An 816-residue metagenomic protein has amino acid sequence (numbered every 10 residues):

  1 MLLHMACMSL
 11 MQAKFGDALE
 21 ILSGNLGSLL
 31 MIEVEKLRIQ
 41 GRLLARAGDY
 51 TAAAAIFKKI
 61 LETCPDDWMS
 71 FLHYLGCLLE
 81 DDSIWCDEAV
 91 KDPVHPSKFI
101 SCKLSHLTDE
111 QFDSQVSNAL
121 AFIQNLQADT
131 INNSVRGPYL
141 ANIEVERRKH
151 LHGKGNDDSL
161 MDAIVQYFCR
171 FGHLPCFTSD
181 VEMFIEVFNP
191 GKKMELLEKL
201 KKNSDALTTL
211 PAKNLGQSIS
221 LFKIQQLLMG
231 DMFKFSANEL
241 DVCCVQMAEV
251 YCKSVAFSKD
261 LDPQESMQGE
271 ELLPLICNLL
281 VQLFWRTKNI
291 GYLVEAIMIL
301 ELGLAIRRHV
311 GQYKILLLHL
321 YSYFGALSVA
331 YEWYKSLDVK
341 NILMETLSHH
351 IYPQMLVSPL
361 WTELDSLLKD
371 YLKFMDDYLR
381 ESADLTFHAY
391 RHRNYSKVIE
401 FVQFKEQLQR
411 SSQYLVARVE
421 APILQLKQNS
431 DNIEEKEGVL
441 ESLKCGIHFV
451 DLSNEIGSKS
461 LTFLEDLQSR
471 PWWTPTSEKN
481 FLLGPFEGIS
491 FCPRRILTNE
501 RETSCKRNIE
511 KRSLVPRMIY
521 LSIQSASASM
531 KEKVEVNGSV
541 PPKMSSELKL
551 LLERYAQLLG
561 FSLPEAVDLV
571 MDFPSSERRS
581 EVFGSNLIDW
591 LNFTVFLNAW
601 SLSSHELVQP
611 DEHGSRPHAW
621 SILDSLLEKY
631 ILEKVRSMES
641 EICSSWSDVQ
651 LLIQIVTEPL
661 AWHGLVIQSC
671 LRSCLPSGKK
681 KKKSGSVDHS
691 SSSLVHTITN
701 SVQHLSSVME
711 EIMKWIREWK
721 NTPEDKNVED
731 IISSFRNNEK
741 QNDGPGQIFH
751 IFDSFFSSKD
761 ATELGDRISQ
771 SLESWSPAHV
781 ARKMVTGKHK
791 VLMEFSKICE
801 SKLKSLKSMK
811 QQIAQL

Functional and structural regions predicted by a protein language model:
M1, K36, M69-S70, Y313 (+2 more regions): TPR alpha-solenoid repeat register
M1-G27, L215-R307: Eukaryotic alpha-helical scaffold "rod" segments
H4-M5, I39-Q40, Y74, N142 (+5 more regions): Structural register within alpha-helical repeat arrays
S9, I21, L30-Q217, G488-E773 (+3 more regions): Non-catalytic protein-protein interaction scaffold segments in large eukaryotic complex-forming proteins
A18, M31, L364-V534: Extended alpha-helical scaffolding regions
